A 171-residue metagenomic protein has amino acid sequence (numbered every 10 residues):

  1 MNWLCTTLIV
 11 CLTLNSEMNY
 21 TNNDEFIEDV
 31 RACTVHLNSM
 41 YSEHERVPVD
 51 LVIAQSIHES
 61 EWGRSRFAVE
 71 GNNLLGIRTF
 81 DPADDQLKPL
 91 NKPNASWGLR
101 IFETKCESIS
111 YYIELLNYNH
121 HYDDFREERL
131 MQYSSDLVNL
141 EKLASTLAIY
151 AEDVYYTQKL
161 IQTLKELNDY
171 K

Functional and structural regions predicted by a protein language model:
N2-I53, H58-K171: Catalytic cores of secreted/periplasmic lytic hydrolases that degrade extracellular macromolecules
